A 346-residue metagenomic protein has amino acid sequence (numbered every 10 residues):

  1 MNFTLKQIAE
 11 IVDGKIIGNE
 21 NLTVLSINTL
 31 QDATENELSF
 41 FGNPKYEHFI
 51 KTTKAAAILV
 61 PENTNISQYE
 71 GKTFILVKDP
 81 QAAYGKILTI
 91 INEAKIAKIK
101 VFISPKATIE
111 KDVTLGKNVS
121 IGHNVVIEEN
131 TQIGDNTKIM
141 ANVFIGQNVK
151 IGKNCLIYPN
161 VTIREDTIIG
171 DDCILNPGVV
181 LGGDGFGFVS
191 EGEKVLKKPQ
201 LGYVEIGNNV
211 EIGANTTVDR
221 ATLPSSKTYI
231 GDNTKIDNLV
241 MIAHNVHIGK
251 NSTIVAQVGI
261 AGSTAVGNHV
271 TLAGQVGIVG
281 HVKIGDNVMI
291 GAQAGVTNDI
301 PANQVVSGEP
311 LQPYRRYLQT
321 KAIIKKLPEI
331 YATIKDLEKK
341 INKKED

Functional and structural regions predicted by a protein language model:
M1-K106, N118, T167, D172 (+4 more regions): Terminal amphipathic alpha-helical/low-complexity segments used for targeting or macromolecular assembly
F40, F102-P313: Structural signal for interior beta-strand "rungs" in well-ordered beta-sheet cores of soluble enzyme domains
